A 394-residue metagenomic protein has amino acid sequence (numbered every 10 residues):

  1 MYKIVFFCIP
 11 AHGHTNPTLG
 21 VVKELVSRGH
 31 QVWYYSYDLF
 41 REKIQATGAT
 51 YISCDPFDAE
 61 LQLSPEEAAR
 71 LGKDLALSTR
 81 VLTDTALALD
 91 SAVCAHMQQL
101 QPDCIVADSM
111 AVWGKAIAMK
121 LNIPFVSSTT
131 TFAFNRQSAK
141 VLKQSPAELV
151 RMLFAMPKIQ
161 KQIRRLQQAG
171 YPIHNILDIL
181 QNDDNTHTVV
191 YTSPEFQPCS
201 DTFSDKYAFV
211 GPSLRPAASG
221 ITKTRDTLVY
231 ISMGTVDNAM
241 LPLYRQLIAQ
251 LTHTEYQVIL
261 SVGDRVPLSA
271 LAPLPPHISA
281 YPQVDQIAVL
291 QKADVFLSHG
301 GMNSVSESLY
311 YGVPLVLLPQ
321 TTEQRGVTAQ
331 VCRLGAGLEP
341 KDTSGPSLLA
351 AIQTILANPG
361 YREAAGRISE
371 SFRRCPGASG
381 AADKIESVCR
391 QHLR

Functional and structural regions predicted by a protein language model:
M1-H12, V21: Nucleotide-activated donor-dependent transferases that construct or modify glycoconjugates
Y2, H30-W33, Y37-Q45, T50-L228 (+2 more regions): Nucleotide-sugar-dependent glycosyltransferase catalytic domains
T15-V26, F40: Short amphipathic alpha-helix
V22, I105-A107, Q283-A329: A donor-sugar binding/catalytic signature common to diverse glycosyltransferases and related nucleotide-sugar
I52-E60, S128-T130, G300, L317-T321 (+1 more regions): Short beta->alpha connector loops at strand-helix junctions that form conserved, small/polar/Pro-enriched
D226, E255, V266-Q283: Nucleotide-activated donor-binding/catalytic signature segment of Leloir-type glycosyltransferases, i.e., the conserved
T322-A351: Change "using UDP/GDP/dTDP sugars" to "using nucleotide sugars
S347-R394: C-terminal amphipathic helix plus adjacent low-complexity, charged tail appended to glycosyltransferase catalytic
